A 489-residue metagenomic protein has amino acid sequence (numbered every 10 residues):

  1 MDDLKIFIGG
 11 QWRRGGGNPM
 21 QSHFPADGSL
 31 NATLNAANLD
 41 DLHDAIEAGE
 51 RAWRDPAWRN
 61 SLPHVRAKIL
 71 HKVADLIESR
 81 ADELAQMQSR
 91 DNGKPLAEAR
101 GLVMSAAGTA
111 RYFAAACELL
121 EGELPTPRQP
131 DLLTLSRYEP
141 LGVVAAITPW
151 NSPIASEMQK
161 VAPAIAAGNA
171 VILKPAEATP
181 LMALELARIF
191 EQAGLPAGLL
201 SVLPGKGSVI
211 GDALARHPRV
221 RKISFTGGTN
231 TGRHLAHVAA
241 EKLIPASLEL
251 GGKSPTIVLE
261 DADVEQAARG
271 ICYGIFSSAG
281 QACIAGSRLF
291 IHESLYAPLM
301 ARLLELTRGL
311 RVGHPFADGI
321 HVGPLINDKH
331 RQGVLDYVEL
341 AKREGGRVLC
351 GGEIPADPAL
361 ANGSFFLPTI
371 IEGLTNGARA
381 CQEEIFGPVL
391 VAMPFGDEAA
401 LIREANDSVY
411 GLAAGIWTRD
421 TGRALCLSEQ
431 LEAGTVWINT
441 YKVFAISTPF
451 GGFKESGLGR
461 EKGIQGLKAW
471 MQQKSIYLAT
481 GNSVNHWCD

Functional and structural regions predicted by a protein language model:
M1-D27, A52, E353: Hydrophobic face of amphipathic alpha-helices that form TPR/SEL1-like repeat modules and related alpha-solenoid
R14-G16, M20-Q21, A36-D40, A262: A short acidic/small-residue loop/turn micro-motif
G28, R66, Q88, A110 (+9 more regions): Residue-level signal for inorganic ion chemistry
S29-N31, V220, I257, R311 (+2 more regions): Conserved C-terminal structural/oligomerization subdomain of aldehyde/semialdehyde dehydrogenase
N31-A37, R54-W58, A146, T256-L259 (+5 more regions): Short, well-ordered beta-strand elements within core beta-sheets of diverse protein domains
N31-L120: Glycine-rich loop-to-alpha-helix module at the N-terminal edge of alpha/beta enzyme cores
G122-Q266, F395: Rossmann-like NAD(P) dinucleotide-binding subdomain of oxidoreductase/dehydrogenase enzymes
N230-T375, I438, N485-D489: ALDH superfamily catalytic-core signature
